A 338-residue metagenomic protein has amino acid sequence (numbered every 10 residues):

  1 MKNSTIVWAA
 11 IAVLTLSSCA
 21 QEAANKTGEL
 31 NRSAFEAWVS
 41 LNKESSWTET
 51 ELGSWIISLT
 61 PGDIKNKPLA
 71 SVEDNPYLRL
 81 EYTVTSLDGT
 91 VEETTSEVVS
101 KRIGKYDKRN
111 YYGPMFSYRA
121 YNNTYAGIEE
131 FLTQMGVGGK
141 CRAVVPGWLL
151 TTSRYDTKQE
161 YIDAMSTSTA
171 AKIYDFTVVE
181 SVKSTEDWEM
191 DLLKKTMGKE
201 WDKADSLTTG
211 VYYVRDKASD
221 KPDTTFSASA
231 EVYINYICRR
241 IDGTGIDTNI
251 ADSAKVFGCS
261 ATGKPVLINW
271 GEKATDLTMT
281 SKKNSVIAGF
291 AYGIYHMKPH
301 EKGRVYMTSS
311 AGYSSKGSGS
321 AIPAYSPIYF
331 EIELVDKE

Functional and structural regions predicted by a protein language model:
M1-C19: Sec-dependent bacterial lipoprotein signal peptides
C19-E338: Cross-family detector of peptidyl-prolyl cis-trans isomerase
